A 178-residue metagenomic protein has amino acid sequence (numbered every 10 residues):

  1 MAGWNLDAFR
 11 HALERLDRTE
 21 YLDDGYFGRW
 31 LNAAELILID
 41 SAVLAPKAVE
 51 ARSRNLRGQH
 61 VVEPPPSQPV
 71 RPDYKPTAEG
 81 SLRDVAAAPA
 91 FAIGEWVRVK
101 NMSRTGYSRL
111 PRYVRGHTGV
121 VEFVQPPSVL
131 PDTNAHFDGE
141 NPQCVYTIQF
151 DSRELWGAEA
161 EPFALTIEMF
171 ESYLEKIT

Functional and structural regions predicted by a protein language model:
M1-V62: N-terminal intrinsically disordered, low-complexity, charge/repeat-rich segments that act as generic
D17, I37, S81-I93, N101-T178: Basic/aromatic-rich interaction segments and small domains that mediate binding to polyanionic partners
A33-E35, D73, D138: Short alpha-helical linear motifs
E50-R57, P76-A78, S152-E161: Short, highly charged low-complexity linear segments
Q59-V61, P72-R83, K100-S103: Short, structured beta-strand/loop micro-motifs enriched in basic residues and often containing a Trp
P65-P66: C-terminal charged interaction modules
P69-D73, H117: Short acidic/polar alpha-helix capping motifs at helix-coil junctions
